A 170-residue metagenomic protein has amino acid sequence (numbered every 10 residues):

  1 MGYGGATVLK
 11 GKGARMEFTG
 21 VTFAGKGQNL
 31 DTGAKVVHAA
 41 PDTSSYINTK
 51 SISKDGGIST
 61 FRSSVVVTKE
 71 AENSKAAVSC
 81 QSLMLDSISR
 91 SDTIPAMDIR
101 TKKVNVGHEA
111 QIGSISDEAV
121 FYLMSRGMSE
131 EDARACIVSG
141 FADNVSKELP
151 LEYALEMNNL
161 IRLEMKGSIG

Functional and structural regions predicted by a protein language model:
M1-M128, A142-G170: Conserved beta-strand/loop scaffold segments within soluble protein domains that form the structured core and edges
